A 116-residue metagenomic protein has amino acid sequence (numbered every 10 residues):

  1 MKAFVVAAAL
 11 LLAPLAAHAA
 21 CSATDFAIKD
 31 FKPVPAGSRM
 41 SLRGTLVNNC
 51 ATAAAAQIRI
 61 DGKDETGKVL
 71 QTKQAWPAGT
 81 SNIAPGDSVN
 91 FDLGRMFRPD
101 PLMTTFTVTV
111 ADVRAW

Functional and structural regions predicted by a protein language model:
F4-L15: Sec-dependent N-terminal signal peptides
A17-R39: Transition segment at domain starts
T24-D25, A55-Q57, T66-P77: Short beta-strand and strand-turn-strand segments in soluble, beta-rich domains
L46-C50: Asparagine-centered strand-capping/turn motif at beta-strand->loop junctions
Q71-P99: Intrinsically disordered, low-complexity Pro/Gly/Ser/Thr-rich segments with frequent PxxP/GP/PP motifs and embedded
D92-W116: Terminal connector regions
